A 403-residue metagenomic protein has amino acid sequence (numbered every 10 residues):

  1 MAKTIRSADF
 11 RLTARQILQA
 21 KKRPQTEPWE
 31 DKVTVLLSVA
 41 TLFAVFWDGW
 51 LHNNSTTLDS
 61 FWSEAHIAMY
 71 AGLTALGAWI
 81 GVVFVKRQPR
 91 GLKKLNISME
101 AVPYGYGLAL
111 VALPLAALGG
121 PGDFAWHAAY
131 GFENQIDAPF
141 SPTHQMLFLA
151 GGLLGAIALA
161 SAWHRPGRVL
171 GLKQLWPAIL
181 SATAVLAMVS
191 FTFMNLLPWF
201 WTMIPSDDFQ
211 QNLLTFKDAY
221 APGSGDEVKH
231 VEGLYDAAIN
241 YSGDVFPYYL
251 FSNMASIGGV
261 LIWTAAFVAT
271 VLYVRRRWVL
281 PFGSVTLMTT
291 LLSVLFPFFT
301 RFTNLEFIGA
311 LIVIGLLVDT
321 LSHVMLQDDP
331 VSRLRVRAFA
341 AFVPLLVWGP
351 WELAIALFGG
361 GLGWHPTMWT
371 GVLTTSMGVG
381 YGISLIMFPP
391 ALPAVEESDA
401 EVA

Functional and structural regions predicted by a protein language model:
A2-G81, Y381, L385: N-terminal signal-anchor module of multipass membrane proteins
A2-W29, Q88-Y104, R165-P177, P330-V331 (+1 more regions): Membrane-interfacial, low-structure loops and terminal tails that flank and connect transmembrane helices in multi-pass
K3-T4, I67-V85, Q145-S161, S256-V271 (+2 more regions): Hydrophobic cores of alpha-helical transmembrane segments in multi-pass inner/ER membrane proteins, independent
E27-V39, I97-L115, G171-A182, R275-L287 (+1 more regions): Membrane-interfacial loop-to-transmembrane alpha-helix junctions, especially the N-terminal start
A40-F46, L115-F124, T183-T192, T286-F299 (+1 more regions): Aromatic-anchored segments of alpha-helical transmembrane domains
F46-I67, A125-T143, N195-Y249, F296-T303 (+1 more regions): Membrane-interface interhelical loops and short amphipathic "cap" helices that link adjacent transmembrane segments
I97-V111, G122-T183, L197-T202: Membrane-interface helix-loop-helix junctions at boundaries between adjacent transmembrane segments
S284-T320, L362-W369: Membrane-water interface signatures at transmembrane helix termini and the short loops that connect adjacent helices
